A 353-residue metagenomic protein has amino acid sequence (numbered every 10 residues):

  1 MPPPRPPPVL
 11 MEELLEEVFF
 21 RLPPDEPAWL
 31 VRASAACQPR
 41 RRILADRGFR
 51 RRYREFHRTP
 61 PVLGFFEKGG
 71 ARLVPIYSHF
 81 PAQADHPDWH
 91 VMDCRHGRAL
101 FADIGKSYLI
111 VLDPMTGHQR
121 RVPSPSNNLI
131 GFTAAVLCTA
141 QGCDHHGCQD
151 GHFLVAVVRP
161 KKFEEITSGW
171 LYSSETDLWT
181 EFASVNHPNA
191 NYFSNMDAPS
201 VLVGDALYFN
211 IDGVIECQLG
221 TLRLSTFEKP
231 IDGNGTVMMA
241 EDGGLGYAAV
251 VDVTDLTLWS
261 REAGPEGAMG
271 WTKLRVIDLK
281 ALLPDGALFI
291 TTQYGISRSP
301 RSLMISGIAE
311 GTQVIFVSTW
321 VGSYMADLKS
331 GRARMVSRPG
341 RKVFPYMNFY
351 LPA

Functional and structural regions predicted by a protein language model:
M1-A353: N-terminal entry/capping and adjacent linker segments that precede and initiate structured domains
